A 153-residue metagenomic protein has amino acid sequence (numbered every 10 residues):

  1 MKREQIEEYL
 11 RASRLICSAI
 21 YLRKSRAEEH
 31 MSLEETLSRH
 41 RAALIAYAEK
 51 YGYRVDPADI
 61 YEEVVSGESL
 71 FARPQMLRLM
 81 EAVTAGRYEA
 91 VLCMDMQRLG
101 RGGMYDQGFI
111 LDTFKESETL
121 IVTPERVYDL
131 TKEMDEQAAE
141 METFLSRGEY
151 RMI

Functional and structural regions predicted by a protein language model:
M1-I153: Short, structured surface patches at the beginning of a domain
